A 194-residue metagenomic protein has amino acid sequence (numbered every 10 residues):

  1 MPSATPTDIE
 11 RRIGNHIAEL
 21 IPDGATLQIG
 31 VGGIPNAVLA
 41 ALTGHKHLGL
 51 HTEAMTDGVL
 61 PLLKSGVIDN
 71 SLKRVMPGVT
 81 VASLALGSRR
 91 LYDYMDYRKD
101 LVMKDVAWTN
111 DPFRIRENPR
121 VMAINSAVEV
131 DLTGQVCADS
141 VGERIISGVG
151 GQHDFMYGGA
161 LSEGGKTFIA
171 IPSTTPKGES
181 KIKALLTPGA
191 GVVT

Functional and structural regions predicted by a protein language model:
M1-T194: Conserved phosphate- and dinucleotide-binding cores of soluble alpha/beta proteins, encompassing both enzyme active
